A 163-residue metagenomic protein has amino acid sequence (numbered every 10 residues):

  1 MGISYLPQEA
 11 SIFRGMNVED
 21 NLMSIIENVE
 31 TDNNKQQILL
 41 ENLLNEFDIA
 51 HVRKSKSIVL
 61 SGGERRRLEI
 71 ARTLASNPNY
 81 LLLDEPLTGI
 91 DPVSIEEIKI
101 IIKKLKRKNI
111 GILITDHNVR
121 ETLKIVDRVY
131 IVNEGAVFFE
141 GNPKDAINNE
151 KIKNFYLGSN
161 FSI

Functional and structural regions predicted by a protein language model:
G15-K35, E46, S159-N160: ABC-type ATPase nucleotide-binding domains, specifically the catalytic core motifs of the NBD
M23, N34-V52, K99-K103, K151: Conserved ABC ATPase "signature" region
K56-L60, E64: Conserved ABC ATPase signature
I70: Hydrophobic anchor residue at the start of the ABC signature
N77: Conserved catalytic motifs of ABC-family nucleotide-binding domains
L81-E85: Catalytic Walker B motif of ABC-type/P-loop ATPase nucleotide-binding domains
